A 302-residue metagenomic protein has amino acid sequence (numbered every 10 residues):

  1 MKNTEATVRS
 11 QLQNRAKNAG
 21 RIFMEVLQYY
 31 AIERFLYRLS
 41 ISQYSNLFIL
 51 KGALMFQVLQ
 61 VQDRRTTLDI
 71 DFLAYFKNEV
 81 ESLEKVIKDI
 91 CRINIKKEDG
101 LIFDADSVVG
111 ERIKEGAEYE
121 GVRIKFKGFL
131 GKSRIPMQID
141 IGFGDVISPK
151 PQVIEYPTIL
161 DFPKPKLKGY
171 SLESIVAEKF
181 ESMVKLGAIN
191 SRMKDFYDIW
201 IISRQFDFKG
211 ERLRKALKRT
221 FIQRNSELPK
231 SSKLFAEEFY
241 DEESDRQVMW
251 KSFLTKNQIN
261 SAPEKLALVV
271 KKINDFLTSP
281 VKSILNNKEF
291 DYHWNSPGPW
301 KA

Functional and structural regions predicted by a protein language model:
M1-F48, V58-T66, I70, A74-A302: Structured mid-to-C-terminal alpha-helical surface segments
L50-L54: Glycine-rich beta-strand-to-loop/alpha-helix junction loops that act as flexible
